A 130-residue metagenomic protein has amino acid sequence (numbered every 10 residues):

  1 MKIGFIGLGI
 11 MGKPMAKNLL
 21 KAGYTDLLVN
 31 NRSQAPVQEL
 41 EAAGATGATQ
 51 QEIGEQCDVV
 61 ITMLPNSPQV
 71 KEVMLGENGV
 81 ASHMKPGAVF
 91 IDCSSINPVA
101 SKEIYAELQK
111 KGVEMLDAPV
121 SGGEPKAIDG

Functional and structural regions predicted by a protein language model:
M1-T62, E124-A127: NAD(P)+-binding Rossmann beta1-loop-alpha1 motif at the extreme N-terminus of oxidoreductases
I3, I96-G130: Rossmann-fold dinucleotide-binding core
K17, K21, L75, A106: Short, well-ordered alpha-helices that flank and scaffold nucleotide-derived cofactor binding pockets
Y24, K85-A88, K111-V113: A short helix->loop->beta-strand "cap" motif at the edges of active sites that frequently abuts
V29, T49, D92, M115-D117: Hydrophobic residues in well-ordered beta-strands that form the structural core
E39-A43, H83, E103-E107, K111: Alpha-helical structural signal in soluble globular domains
L40, A48-A100: Rossmann-like NAD(P)-binding element
